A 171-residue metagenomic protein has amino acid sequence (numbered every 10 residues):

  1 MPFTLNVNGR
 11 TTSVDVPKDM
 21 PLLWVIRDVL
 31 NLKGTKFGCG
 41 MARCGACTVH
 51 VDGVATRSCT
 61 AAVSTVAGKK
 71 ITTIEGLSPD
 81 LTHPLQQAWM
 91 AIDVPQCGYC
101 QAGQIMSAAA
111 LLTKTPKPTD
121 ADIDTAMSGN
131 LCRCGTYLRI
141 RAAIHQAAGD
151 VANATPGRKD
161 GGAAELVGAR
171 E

Functional and structural regions predicted by a protein language model:
M1-E171: Signature of N-terminal electron-transfer/Fe-S-associated modules in redox systems
